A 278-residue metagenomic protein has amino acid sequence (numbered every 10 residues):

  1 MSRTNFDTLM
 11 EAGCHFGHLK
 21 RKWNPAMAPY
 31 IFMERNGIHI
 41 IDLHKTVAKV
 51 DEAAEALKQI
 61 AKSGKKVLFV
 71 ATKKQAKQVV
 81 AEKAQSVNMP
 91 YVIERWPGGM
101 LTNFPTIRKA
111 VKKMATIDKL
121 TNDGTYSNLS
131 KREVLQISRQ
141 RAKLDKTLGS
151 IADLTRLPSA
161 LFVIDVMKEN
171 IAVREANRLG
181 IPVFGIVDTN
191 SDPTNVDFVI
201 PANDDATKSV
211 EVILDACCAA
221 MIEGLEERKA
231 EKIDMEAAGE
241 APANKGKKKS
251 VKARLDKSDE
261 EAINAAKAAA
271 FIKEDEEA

Functional and structural regions predicted by a protein language model:
M1-I233: Ribosome large-subunit tunnel/peptidyl-transferase-proximal elements
M1-R3, E226-A278: Intrinsically disordered, compositionally biased charged tails
